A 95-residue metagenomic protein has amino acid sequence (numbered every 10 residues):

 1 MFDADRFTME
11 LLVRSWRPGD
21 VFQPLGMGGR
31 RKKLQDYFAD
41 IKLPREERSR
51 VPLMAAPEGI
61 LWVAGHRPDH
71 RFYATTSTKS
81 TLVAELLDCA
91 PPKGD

Functional and structural regions predicted by a protein language model:
M1-D95: Basic, glycine-rich polyanion-binding accessory segments appended to enzymes
